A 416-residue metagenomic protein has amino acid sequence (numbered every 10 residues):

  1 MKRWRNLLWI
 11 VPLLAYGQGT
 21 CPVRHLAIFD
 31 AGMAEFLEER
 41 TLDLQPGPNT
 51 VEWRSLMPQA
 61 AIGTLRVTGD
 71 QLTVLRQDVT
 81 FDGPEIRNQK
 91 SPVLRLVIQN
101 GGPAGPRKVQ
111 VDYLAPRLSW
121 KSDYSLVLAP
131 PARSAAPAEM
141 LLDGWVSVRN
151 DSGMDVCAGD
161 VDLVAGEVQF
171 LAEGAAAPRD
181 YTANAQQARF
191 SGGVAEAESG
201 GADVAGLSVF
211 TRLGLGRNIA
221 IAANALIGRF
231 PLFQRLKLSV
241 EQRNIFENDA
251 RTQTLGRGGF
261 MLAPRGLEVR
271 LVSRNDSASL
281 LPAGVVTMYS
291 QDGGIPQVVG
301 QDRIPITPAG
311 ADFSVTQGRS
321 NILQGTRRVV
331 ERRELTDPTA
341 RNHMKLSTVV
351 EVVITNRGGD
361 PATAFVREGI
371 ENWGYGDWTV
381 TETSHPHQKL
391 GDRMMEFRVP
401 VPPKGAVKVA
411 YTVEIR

Functional and structural regions predicted by a protein language model:
K2-I10: Sec-dependent signal peptide recognition, specifically the positively charged N-region followed immediately by
K2-R3, A15-R416: Long, intrinsically disordered, low-complexity accessory segments associated with secretion and vesicular trafficking
